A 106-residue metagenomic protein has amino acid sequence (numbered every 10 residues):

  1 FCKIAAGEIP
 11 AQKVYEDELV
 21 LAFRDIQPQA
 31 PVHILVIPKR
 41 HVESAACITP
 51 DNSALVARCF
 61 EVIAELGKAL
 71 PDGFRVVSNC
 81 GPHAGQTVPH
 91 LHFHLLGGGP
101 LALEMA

Functional and structural regions predicted by a protein language model:
F1-A106: HIT superfamily nucleotide-processing domains
